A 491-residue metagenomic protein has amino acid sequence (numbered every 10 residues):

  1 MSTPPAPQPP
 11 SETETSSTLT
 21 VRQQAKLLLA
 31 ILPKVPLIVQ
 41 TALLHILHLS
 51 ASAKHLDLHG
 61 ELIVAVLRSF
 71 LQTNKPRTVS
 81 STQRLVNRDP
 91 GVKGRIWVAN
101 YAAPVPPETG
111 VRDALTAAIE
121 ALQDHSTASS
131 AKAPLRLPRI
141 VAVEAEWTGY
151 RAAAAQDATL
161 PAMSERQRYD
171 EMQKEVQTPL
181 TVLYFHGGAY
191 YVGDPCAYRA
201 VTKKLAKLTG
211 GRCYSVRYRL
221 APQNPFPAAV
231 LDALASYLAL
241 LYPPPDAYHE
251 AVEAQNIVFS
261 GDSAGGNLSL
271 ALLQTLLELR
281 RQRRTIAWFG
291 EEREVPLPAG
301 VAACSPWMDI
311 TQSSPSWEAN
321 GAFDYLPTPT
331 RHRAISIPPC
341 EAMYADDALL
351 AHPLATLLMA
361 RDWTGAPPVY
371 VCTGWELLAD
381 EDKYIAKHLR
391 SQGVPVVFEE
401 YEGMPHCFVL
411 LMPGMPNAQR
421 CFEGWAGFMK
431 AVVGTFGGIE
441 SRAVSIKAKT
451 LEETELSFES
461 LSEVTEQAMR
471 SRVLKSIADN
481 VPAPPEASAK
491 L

Functional and structural regions predicted by a protein language model:
S2-D170, G427, R442-K490: A glycine/proline-hinged amphipathic helix-loop "lid/cap" segment that gates access to hydrophobic ligand pockets
P7, S11-L19, Q23-A30, R77 (+5 more regions): Alpha/beta hydrolase fold serine-hydrolase catalytic domain that processes acyl esters and thioesters
W147-A154, T159-Q167, L234-P244, L270-W288 (+1 more regions): Short, well-ordered amphipathic alpha-helices
V176, C196-Y214: Short amphipathic alpha-helix adjacent to the substrate-entry channel of hydrolases
T178-G187: Short beta-strand element of the alpha/beta-hydrolase
A189, R219-P222, M308, P405: Alpha/beta-hydrolase active-site loop signature
D194-C196, V201, V216-N256, M412-A418: Catalytic nucleophile-loop/oxyanion-hole region of alpha/beta-hydrolase and closely related hydrolase-like folds
S263-L268: Active-site loop->helix "elbow" adjoining a glycine-rich segment at hydrolase catalytic centers
